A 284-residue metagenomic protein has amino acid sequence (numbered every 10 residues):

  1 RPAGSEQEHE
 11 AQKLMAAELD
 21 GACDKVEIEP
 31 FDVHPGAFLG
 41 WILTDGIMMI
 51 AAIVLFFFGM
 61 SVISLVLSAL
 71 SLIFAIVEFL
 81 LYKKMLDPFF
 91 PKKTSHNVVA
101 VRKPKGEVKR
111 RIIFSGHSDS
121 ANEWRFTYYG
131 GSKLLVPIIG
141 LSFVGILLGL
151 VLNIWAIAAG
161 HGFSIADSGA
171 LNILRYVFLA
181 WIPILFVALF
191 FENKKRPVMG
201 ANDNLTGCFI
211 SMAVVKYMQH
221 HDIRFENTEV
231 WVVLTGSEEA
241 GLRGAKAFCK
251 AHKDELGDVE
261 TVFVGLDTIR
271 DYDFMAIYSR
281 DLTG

Functional and structural regions predicted by a protein language model:
P2-K103, R125-I173: A non-catalytic alpha/beta surface segment that caps or lines the substrate-entry region of metallo-dependent hydrolase
K25-I28, R111, V232, F263: Conserved beta-strand scaffold positions in the cores of enzyme catalytic domains, especially in NTP/NDP-utilizing
S68-V99, E107, S120-R125, W155-G284: Acidic/histidine-rich catalytic neighborhood of metal-dependent amide-processing enzymes
P104-R111: Proline/glycine-enriched tight loop/beta-turn segments at coil->beta junctions that connect or precede beta-strands
F114: Donor-sugar nucleotide-binding helix/loop cap in glycosyltransferases
H117: Histidine-centered divalent metal-coordination motifs
